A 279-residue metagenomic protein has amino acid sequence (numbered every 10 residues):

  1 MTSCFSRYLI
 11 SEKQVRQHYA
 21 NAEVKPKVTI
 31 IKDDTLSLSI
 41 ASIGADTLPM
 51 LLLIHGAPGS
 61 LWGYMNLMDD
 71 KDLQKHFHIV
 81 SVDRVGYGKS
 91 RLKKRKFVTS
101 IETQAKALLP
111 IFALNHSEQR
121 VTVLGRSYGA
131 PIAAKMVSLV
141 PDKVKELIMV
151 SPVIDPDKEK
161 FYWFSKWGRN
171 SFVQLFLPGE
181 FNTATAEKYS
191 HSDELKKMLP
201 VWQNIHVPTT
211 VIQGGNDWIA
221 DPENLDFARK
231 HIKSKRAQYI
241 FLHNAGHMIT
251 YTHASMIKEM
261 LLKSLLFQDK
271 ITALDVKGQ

Functional and structural regions predicted by a protein language model:
A57-D69: The serine-hydrolase catalytic nucleophile loop
N66, D221-K230: Short alpha-helix in the alpha/beta-hydrolase fold that links the catalytic acid
L73-R91: Conserved alpha/beta-hydrolase
T103-R120: Conserved acidic catalytic loop of the alpha/beta-hydrolase fold
P131-A134, S138, L147-V173: Flexible "cap/lid" loop of the alpha/beta hydrolase fold
I205, V211-Q213: Short beta-strand/loop motif that positions the catalytic acidic residue of the alpha/beta-hydrolase fold
N216-A220, H247-M248: Acidic catalytic loop of the alpha/beta-hydrolase fold
A245-A254: Catalytic histidine-centered segment of alpha/beta-hydrolase-like enzymes
